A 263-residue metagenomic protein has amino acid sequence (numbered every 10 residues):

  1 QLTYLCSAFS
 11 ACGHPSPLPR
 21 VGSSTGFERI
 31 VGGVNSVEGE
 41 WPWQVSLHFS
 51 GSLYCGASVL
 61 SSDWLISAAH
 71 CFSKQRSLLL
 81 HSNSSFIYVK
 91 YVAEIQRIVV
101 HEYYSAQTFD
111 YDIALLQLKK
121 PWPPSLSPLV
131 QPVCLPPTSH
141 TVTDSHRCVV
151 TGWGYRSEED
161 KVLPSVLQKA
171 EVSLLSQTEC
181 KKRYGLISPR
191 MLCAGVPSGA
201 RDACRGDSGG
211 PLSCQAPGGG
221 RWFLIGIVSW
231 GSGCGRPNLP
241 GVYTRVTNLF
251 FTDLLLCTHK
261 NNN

Functional and structural regions predicted by a protein language model:
Q1-N263: Extracellular "complement/coagulation-type" protease architecture
